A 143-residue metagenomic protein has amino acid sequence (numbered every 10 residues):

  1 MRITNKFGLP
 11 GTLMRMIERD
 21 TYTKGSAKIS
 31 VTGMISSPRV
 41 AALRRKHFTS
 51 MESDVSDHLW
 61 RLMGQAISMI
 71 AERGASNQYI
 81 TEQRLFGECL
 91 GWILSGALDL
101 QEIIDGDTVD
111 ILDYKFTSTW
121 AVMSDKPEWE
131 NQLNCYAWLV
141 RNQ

Functional and structural regions predicted by a protein language model:
M1-I111, S118-N131: Metal-dependent nuclease catalytic cores that hydrolyze phosphodiester bonds in DNA/RNA, characterized by
F116-T119, W138-N142: Hydrophobic/aromatic-lined pockets within catalytic cores
W129-R141: An active-site-proximal "capping" alpha-helix that borders the catalytic cofactor pocket
